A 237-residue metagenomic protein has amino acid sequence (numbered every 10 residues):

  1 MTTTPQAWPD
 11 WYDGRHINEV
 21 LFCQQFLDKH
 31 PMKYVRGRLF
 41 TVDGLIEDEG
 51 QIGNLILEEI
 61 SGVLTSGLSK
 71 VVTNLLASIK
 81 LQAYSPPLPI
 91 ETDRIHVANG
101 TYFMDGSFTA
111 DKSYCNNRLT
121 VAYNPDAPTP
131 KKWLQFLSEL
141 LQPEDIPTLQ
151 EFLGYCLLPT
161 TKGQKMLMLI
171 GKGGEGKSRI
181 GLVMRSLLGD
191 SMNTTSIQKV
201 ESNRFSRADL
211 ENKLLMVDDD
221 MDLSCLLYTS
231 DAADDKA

Functional and structural regions predicted by a protein language model:
M1-T2, N193: A detector of low-complexity, intrinsically disordered, Ser/Thr/Gly/Pro/Ala-rich segments
T2-C115, L119: Intein modules and their embedded homing endonuclease domains
D28-N54, H96-L214: P-loop NTPase catalytic core of nucleic-acid-dependent motor ATPases
R179, L227-Y228: Generic recognition of short, well-ordered alpha-helical segments
V217: Walker B beta-strand of ABC/ABC-like P-loop ATPase nucleotide-binding domains, specifically the conserved hydrophobic
D220: Walker B catalytic acidic pair
S224: ATP-dependent adenylate-handling active sites, centered on carboxylate activation for C-N bond formation
Y228-A237: Single conserved hydrophobic/aromatic residue that forms the stacking wall/gate of nucleotide- or nucleobase-binding
